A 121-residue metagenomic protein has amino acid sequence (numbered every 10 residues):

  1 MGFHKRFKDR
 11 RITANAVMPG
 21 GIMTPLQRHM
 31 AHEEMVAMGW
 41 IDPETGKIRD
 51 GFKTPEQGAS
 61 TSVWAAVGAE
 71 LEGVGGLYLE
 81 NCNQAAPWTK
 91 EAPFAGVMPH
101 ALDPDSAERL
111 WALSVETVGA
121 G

Functional and structural regions predicted by a protein language model:
M1-G121: NAD(P)H-dependent oxidoreductase Rossmann-fold/reductase module
